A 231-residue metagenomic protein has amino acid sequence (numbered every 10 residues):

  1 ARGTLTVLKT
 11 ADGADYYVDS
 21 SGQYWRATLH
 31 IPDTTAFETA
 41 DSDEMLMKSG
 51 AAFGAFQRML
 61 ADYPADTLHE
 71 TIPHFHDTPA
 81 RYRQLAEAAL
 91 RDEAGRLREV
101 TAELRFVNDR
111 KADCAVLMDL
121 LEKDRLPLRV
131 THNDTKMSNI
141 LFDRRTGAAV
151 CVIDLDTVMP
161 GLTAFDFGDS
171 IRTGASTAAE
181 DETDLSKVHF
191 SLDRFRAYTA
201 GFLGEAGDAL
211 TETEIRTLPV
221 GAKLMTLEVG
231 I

Functional and structural regions predicted by a protein language model:
A1-R83, P160-T163, G174, A179-S186 (+3 more regions): Conserved ATP-binding subdomain of kinase catalytic cores across diverse folds
S20, M45, P127-H132, M159 (+2 more regions): Secondary-structure capping and boundary motifs in well-ordered enzyme cores
I31-S49, D62-H132, M137, L141-C151 (+1 more regions): ATP-dependent phospho-/nucleotidyl transfer catalytic cores
Q57-L60, A86, K111, A115 (+2 more regions): A structural signal for well-ordered alpha-helices, especially hydrophobic packing surfaces of coiled-coils
A80, R196, A200-I231: Helix-rich C-terminal or lid/interface subdomains of diverse kinases
S138-A179: Catalytic activation segment of kinase domains across protein kinase-like and atypical kinase folds
